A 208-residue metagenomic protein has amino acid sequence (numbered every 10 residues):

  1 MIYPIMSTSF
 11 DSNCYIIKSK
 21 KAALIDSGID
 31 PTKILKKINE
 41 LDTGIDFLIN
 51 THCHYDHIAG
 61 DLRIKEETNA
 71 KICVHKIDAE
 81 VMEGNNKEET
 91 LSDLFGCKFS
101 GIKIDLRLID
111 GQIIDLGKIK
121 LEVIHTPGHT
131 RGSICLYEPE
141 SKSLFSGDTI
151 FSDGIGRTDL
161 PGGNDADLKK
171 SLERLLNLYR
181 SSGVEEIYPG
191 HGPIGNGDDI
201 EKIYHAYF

Functional and structural regions predicted by a protein language model:
M1-L41, C135-G147: Conserved beta-strand hairpin/beta-sheet module of binuclear metal-dependent hydrolase folds, prominently
M1-P4, G111, K120-E122: Short, hydrophobic/aromatic-rich segments at coil-to-beta transitions
I5-M6, K103-D105, H125-P127: Short Gly/Pro-enriched turn/cap motifs at secondary-structure boundaries
K21, I29, Y55, D78 (+4 more regions): Short, glycine/acidic-enriched loop or turn micro-motifs at the edges of active sites
I25-S27, D46-C53, I72-H75, H125-G128 (+2 more regions): Active-site neighborhood of phospho(di)ester-bond hydrolases with catalytic His/Asp-centered motifs
S27, I58, L168, L172: Aromatic/hydrophobic pocket-lining residues that form the small-molecule binding cavity in soluble enzyme cores
D30-D115: Active-site HxH/HxHxD metal-binding segment of metal-dependent hydrolases
E88-L91, K120-F208: Metallo-beta-lactamase
